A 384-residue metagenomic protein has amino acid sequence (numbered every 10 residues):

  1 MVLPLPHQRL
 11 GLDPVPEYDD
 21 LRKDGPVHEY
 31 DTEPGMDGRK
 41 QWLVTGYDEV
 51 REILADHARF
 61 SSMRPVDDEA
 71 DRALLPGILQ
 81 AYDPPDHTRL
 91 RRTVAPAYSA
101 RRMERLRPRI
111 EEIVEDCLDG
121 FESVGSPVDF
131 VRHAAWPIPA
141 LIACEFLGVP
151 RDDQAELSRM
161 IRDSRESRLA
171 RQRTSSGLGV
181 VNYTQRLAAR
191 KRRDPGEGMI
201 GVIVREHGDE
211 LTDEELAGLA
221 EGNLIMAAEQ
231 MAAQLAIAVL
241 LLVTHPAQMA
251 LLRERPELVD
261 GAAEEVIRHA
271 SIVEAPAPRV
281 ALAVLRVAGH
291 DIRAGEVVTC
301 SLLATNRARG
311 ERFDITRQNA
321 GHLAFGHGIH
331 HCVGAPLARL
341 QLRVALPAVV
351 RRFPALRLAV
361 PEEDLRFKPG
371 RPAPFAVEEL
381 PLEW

Functional and structural regions predicted by a protein language model:
M1-W384: Cytochrome P450
